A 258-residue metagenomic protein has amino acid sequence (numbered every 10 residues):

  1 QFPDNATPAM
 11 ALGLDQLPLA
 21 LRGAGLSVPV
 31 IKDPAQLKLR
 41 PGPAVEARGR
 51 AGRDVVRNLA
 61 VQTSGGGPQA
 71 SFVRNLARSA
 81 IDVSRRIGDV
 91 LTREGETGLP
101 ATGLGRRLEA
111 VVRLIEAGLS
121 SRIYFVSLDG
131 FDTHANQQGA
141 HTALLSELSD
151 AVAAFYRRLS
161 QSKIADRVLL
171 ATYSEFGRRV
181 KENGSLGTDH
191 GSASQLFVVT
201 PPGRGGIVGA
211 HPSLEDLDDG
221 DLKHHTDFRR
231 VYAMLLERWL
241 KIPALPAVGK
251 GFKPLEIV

Functional and structural regions predicted by a protein language model:
Q1-S162, K181, Q195-V258: Feature for exported/extracytoplasmic and membrane-associated proteins, marking the mature portion
A165: Conserved H-loop
V168-F176: Acidic/histidine-rich, metal-coordinating catalytic segments
G177-K181, L186-Q195: A post-motif C-terminal structural segment
